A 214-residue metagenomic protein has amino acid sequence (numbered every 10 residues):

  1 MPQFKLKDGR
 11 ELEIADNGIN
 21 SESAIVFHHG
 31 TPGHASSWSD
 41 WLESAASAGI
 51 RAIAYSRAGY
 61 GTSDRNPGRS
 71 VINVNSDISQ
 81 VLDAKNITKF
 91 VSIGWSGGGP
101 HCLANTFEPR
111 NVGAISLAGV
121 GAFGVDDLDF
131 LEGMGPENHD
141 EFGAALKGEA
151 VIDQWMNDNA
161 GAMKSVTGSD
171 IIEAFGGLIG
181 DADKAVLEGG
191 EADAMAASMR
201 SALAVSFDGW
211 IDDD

Functional and structural regions predicted by a protein language model:
P2-K7: Short acidic-hydrophobic surface loop/beta-edge motif
R10-T62: Conserved HGGG/HGGXW glycine-rich cap/lid loop of the alpha/beta-hydrolase fold
S37-W38, S63-G68, D127: Conserved catalytic-core motifs of eukaryotic protein kinase domains, centered on the activation segment
E43, Q80, A104-E108: Short, well-ordered alpha-helices that flank and scaffold nucleotide-derived cofactor binding pockets
S70-N75, G99: Conserved donor sugar-nucleotide recognition element shared by glycan-biosynthetic enzymes
N73-V91: Conserved acidic catalytic loop of the alpha/beta-hydrolase fold
T88-F130: Conserved hydrolase catalytic core segment
M134-D214: Alpha/beta-hydrolase
